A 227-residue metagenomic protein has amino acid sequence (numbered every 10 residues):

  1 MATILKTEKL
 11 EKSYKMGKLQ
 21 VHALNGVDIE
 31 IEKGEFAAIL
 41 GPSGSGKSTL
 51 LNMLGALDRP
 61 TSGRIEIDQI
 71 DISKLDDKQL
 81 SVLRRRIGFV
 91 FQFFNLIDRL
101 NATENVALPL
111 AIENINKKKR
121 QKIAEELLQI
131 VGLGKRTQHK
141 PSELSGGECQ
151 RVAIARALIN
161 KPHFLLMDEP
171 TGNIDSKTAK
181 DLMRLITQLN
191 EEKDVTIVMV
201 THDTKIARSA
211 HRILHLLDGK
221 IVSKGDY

Functional and structural regions predicted by a protein language model:
A2-L216: ABC family nucleotide-binding domain
I213-G225: H-loop (His-switch) and adjacent beta-strand-loop-beta switch element of ABC-type ATPase nucleotide-binding domains
